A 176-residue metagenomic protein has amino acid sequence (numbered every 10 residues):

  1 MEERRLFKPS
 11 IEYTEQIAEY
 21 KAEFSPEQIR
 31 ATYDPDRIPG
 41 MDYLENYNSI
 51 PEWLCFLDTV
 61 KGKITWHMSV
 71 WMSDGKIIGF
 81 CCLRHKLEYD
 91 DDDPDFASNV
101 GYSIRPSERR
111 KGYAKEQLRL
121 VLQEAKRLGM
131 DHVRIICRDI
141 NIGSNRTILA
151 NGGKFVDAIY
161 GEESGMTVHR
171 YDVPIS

Functional and structural regions predicted by a protein language model:
M1-N99, P106, S164-S176: GNAT-family acyltransferases
T14, K111, I142: Loop/helix-junction capping segments adjacent to catalytic residues or to phosphate/diphosphate-binding pockets
Y102-I104, R110-Q123, R127, R146-A150: Conserved acetyl-CoA-binding loop-helix of GNAT-fold acetyltransferases
A125-I136: Conserved GNAT acetyl-CoA-binding A-motif
K126, G143, M166-T167: Short secondary-structure boundary/hinge segments and terminal tails
I135-N145: Conserved beta-strand-loop-alpha-helix junction that forms the acyl-donor binding cleft
I136-C137, G152-R170: Conserved catalytic-core motifs of GNAT/GCN5-like acyltransferases
